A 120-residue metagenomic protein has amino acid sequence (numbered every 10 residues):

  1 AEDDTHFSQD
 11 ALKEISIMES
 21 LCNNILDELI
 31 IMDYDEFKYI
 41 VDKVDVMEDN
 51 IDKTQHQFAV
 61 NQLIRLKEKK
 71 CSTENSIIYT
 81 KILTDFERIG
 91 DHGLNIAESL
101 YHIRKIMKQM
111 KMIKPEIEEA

Functional and structural regions predicted by a protein language model:
A1-A120: Cytosolic, long alpha-helical scaffolding segments
